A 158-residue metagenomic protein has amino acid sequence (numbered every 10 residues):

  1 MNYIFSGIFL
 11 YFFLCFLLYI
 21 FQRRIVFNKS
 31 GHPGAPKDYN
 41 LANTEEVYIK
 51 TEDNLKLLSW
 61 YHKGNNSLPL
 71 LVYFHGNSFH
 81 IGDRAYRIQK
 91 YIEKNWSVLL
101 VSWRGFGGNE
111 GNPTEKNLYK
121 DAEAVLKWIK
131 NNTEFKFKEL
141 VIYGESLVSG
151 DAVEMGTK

Functional and structural regions predicted by a protein language model:
Y3-K50: An N-terminal hydrophobic leader/cap segment in hydrolases
Y19, T157-K158: Solvent-exposed polar/charged
N43, N54, N95, F137-E139: A generic structural signal for alpha->beta connector loops
E52-N132: Membrane-embedded segments
Y91, M155-G156: Aromatic pocket-lining residues of Rossmann-like dinucleotide-binding sites
F135-S146: Alpha/beta-hydrolase fold nucleophile elbow
G144-E154: Glycine-rich nucleophile elbow surrounding the catalytic serine of serine-hydrolase chemistry
